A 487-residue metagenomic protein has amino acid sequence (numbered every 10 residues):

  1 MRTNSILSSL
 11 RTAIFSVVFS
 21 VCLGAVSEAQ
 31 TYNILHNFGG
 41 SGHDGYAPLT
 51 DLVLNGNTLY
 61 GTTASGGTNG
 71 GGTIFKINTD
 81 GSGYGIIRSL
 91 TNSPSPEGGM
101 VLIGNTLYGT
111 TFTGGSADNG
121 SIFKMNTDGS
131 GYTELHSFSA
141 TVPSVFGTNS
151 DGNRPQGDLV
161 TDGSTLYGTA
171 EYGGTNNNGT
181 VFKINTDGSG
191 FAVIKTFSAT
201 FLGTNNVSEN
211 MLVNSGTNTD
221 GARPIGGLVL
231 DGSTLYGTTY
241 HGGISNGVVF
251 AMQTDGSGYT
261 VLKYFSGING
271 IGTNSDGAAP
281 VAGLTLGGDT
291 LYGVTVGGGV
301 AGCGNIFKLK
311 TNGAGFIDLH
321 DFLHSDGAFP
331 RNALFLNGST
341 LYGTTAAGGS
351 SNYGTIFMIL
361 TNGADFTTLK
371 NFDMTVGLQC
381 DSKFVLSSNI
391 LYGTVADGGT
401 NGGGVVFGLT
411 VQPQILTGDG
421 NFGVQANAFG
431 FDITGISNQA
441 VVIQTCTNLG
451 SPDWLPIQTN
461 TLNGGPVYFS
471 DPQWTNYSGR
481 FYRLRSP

Functional and structural regions predicted by a protein language model:
R2-G420, Q425, I436, P466: Extracellular beta-propeller repeat domains
S5, V411-P487: Short, composition-biased motifs enriched in small/polar/acidic residues
